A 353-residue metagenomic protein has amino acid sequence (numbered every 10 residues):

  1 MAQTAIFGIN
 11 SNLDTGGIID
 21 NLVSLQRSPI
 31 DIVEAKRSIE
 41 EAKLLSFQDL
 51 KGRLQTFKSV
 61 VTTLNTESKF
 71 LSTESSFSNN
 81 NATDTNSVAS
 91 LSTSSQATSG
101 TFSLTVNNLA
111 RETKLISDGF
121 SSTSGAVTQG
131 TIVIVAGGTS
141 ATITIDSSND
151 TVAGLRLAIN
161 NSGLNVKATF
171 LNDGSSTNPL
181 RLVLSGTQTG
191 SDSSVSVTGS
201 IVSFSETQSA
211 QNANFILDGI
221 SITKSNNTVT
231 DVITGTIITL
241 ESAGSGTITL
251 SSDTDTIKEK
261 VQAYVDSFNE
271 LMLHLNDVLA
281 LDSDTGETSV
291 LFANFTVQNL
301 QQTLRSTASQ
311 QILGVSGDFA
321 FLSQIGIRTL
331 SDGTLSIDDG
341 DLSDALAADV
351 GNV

Functional and structural regions predicted by a protein language model:
M1-S38, Q55, S59-R181, S185-L275 (+1 more regions): Bacterial flagellar/type III secretion structural subunits and associated motility module proteins, recognized via
Q48-K51: Long, contiguous alpha-helical "rod/stalk" segments
N276-L281: Flexible helix-coil linker/hinge segments at domain or subdomain boundaries
D282-G286: Aromatic-rich transmembrane-lumenal/periplasmic boundary elements in polytopic membrane proteins
T288-L291: Surface-exposed aromatic
